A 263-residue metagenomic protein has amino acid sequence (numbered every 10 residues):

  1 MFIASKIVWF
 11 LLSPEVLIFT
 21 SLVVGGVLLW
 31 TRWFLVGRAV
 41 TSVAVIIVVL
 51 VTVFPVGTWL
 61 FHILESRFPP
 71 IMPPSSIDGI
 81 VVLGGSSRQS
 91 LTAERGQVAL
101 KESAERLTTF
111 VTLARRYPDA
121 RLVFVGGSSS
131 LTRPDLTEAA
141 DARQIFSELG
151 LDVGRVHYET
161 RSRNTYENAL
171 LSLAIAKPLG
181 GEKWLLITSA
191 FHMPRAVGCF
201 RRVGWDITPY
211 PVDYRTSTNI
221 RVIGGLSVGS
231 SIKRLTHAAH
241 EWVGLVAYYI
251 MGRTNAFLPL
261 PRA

Functional and structural regions predicted by a protein language model:
M1-W30: Membrane-embedded alpha-helical segments of integral membrane proteins
I3-V8, V56, L60-L64, A239-V246: Hydrophobic alpha-helical segments of integral membrane proteins, encompassing both true transmembrane helices
G26-L29, V48, T52, Y248: Structural signal for membrane-spanning alpha-helices in multi-pass inner-membrane proteins, emphasizing helix cores
L29-A39: Membrane-interface helix-boundary motifs at transmembrane edges
F34, I63-P70, G252-L260: Transmembrane helix-loop junctions in multipass membrane proteins, especially transporters and channels
V40, A44-I47, H240: Hydrophobic alpha-helical transmembrane segments of polytopic
V45, L50-G229: A structural signal for short, hydrophobic/glycine-enriched beta-strand patches
V222-L226, K233-A263: Extracytoplasmic/luminal low-complexity segments enriched in Pro/Gly and acidic/polar residues that act as flexible
